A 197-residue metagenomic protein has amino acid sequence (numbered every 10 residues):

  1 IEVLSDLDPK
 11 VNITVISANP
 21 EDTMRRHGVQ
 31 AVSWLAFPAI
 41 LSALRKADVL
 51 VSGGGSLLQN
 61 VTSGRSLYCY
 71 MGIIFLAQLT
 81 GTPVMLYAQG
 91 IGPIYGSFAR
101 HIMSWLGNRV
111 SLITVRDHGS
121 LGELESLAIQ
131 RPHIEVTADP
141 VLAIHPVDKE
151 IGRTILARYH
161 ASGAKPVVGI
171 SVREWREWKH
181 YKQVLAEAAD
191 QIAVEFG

Functional and structural regions predicted by a protein language model:
I1-G197: Active-site anion-handling motifs in enzyme catalytic cores
